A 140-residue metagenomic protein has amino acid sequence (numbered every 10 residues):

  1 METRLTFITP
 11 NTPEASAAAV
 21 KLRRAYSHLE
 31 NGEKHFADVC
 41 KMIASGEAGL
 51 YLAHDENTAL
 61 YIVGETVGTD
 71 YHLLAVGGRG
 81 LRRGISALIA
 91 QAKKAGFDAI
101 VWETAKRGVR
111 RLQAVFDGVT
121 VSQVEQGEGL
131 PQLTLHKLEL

Functional and structural regions predicted by a protein language model:
M1-K34: Short amphipathic alpha-helix that is part of the acyltransferase structural core
P13-S16, V20, A37, R79-S86: Generic alpha-helical secondary structure signal
L29-A48: Active-site rim helix/loop that mediates acceptor-substrate recognition in acyltransferases
I43, K106, G127-E128: A short beta-turn/loop motif at secondary-structure boundaries
A44-G80: Conserved donor-binding loop and adjoining core beta-sheet/short helix segment in diverse acyl/aminoacyl transferases
V67-D117: Acyl-donor binding region in acyl/amide transferases
V119-L135: Conserved catalytic-core motifs of GNAT/GCN5-like acyltransferases
K137-L140: Short beta-strand-to-coil "C-cap" segments at the C-terminal boundary of structured domains/repeats, marking
